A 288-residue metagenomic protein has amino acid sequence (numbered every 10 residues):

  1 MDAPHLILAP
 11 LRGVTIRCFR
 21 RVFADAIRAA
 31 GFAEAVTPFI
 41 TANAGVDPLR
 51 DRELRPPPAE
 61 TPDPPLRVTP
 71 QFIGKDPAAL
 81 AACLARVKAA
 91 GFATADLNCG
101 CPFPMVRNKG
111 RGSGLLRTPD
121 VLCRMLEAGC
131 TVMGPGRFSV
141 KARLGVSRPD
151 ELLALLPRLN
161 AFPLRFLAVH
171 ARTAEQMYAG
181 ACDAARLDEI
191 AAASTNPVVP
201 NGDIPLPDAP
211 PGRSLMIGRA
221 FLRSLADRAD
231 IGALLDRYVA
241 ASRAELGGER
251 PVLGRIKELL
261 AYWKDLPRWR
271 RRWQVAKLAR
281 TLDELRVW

Functional and structural regions predicted by a protein language model:
M1-D2, L6-I7, E127-A128, V132 (+5 more regions): Alpha/beta catalytic cores of nucleotide-metabolism and tRNA/nucleoside-modifying enzymes
P4, L66-V68, V140: Short amphipathic alpha-helical segments
L11-G13, I40-A42, I73-K75, G100-P102 (+4 more regions): Active-site beta-loop-alpha junctions enriched in small/polar residues
L11-R86: Glycine-rich, positively charged N-terminal anion/phosphate-binding segment
D25-A30, A82-A95, C99, F103-P104 (+3 more regions): Alpha/beta enzyme core
G110-L116: Short glycine-enriched, charge-decorated loop/helix-capping segments at active-site entrances that position
